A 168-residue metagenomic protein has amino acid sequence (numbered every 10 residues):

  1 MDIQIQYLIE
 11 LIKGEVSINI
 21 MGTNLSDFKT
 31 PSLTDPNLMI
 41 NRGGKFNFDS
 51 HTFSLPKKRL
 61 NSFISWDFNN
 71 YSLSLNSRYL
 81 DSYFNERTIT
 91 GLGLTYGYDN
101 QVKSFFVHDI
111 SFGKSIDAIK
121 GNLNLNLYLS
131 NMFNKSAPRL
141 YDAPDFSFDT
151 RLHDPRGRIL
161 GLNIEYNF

Functional and structural regions predicted by a protein language model:
M1, P56-L60, S104-H108, R156-L160: Residues that define the transmembrane beta-barrel architecture of outer-membrane proteins
M1-R87: Gram-negative outer-membrane beta-barrel transporters
Q4-L8, F63-D67, G113-S115, N126 (+1 more regions): Transmembrane beta-barrel domains of outer membrane proteins
S26-K29, S77-T90, K114-F168: C-terminal beta-signal and adjacent terminal beta-strands/loops of Gram-negative outer-membrane beta-barrel proteins
G43-H51, L94-N100, S147-L152: Extracellular loop and loop/strand-boundary signature of outer-membrane beta-barrel proteins
S77, R87-V107: Generic long, charged, amphipathic alpha-helical segments
Y98-Q101, G113-D117: Hydrophobic alpha-helical bundle architecture
